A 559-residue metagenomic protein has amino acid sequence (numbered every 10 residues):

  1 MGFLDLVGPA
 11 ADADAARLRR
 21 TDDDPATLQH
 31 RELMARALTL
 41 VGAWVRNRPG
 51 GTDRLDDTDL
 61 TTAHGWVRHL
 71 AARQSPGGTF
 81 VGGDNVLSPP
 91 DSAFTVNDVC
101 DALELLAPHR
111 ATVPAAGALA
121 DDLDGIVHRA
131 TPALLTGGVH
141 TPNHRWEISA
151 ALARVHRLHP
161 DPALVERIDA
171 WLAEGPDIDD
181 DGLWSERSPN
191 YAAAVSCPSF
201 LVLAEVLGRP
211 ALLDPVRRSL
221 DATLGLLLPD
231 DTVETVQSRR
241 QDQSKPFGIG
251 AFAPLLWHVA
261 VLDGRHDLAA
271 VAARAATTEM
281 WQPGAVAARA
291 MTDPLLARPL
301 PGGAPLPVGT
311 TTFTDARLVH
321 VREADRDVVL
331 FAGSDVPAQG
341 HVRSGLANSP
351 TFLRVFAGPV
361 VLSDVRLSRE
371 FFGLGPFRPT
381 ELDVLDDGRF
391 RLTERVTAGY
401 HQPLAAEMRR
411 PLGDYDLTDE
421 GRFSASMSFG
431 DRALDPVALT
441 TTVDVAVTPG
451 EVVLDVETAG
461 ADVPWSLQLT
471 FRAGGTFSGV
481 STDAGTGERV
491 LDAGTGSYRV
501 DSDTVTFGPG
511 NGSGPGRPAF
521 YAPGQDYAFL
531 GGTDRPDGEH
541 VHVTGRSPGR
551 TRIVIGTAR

Functional and structural regions predicted by a protein language model:
M1, R154, M291-P301, R546-R559: Short amphipathic alpha-helical segments
M1-A11, L60, H64-V67, H159 (+1 more regions): Solvent-exposed, charged interface segments at domain starts and junctions
M1-L4, D56, A116, A120 (+3 more regions): Intrinsic-disorder-associated interaction segments
M1-T27, G545-P548, G556-R559: Mature N-terminal, pre-catalytic/accessory segment of carbohydrate-active enzymes
P25-L213: Aromatic-lined, polymer-binding surfaces characteristic of secreted/periplasmic polysaccharide-degrading enzymes
I178, S188-L203, A493-R499, P518 (+2 more regions): Aromatic-anchored, glycine/proline-accented short structural segments that stabilize local strand-turns or short
A211-G514: Extended polysaccharide-engagement surfaces of secreted carbohydrate-active enzymes
D501-R559: Beta-strand-rich recognition/accessory modules
